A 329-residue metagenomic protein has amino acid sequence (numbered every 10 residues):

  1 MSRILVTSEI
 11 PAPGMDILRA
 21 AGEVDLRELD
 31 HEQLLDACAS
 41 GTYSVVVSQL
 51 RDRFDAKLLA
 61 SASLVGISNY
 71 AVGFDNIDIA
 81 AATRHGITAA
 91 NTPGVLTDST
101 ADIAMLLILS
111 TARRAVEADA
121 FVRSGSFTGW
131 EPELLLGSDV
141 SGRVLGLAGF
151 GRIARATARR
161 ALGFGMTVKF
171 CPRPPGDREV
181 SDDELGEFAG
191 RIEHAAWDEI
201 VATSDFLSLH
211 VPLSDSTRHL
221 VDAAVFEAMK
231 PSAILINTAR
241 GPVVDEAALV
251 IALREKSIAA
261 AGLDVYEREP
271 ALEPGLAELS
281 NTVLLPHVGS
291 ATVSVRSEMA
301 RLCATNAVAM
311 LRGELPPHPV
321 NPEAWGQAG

Functional and structural regions predicted by a protein language model:
M1-A90, D222: An N-terminal-biased, well-structured beta-alpha scaffold segment characteristic of Rossmann-like dinucleotide-binding
S8, E28, F170-P175, A239: N-terminal Rossmann-fold cofactor-binding loop
S40-T42, S63, A202-T203, A228-P231 (+1 more regions): Alpha-helix C-terminal capping/helix-to-coil transition sites in glycosyltransferase folds
L50-R51, V72, D205, V211-L213 (+2 more regions): Short glycine-/small-residue-rich Rossmann-like dinucleotide-binding loops
G73-N76, N91, V95-L96, V144 (+2 more regions): Residue-level detector of alpha-helix initiation sites
H85, P93-V144, A156-R159, F170 (+1 more regions): Phosphate-binding beta-alpha-beta segment of Rossmann-like dinucleotide-binding domains, i.e., the NAD(P)
A89-A90, R218, A223, S232-G329: Rossmann-like dinucleotide-binding domain for NAD(H)/NADP(H)
E133-P231: Rossmann-like dinucleotide/phosphate-binding beta-alpha-beta segment
